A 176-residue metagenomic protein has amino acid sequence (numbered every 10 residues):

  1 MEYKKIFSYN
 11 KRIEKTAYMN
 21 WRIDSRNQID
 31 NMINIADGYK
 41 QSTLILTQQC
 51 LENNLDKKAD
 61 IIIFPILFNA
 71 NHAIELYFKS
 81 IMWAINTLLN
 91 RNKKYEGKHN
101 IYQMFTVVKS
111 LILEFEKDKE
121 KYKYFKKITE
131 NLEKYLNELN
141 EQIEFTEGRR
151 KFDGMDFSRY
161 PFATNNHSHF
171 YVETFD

Functional and structural regions predicted by a protein language model:
E2-I35, K40, L44, N90-D176: Long, charged low-complexity segments
N31, E52-N53, I63, I143: Sparse, context-dependent recognition of short Cys/His-centered cofactor- or disulfide-binding micro-motifs
I35, L55-K57, P65-L67, N71 (+1 more regions): Generic structural signal for short, flexible, solvent-exposed coil/loop and linker residues
K40, L44, I62-I85: Short, hydrophobic, well-ordered secondary-structure elements
I45-I62: Helix-loop segments that flank and shape redox-cofactor active sites
Q48, F78, A163: Residue-level marker of positions within ordered structural domains that often coincide with functionally constrained
C50-N54, A84-L88, N165: Secondary-structure edge/capping motif, primarily at the C-terminal ends of alpha-helices and the immediately following
K58-D60, P65-N69, A84-N100: Hydrophobic/aromatic-rich structural module bridging two neighboring secondary-structure elements via a short loop
